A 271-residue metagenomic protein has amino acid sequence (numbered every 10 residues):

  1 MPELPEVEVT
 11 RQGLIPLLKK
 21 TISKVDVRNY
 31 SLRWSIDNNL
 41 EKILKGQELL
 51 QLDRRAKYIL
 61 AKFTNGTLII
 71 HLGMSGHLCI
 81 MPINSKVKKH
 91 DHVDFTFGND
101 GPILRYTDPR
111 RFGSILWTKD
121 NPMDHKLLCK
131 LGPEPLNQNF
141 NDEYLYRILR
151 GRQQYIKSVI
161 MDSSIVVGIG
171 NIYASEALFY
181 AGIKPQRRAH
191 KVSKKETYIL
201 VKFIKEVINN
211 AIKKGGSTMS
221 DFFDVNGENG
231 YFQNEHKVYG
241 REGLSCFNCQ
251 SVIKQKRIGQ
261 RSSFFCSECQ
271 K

Functional and structural regions predicted by a protein language model:
M1-K271: Structured catalytic/nucleic-acid-binding cores of DNA maintenance enzymes
